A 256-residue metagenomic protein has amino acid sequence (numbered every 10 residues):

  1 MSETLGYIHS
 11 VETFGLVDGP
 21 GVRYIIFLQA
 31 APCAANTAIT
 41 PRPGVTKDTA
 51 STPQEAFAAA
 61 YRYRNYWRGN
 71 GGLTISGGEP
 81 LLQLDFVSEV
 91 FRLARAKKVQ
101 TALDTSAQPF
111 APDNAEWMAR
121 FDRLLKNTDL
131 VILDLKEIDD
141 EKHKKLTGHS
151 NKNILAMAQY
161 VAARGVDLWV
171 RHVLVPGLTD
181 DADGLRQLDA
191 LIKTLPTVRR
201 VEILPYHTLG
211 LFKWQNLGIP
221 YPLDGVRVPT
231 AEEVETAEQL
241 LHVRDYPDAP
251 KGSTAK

Functional and structural regions predicted by a protein language model:
M1-V17, L174-K256: Auxiliary Fe-S-binding modules of radical SAM enzymes
E3-L5, S10-S51: Canonical Radical SAM [4Fe-4S] cluster-binding loop centered on the CxxxCxxC motif and its immediate flanking residues
R42-K47, K144-S150, G218-V226: Short glycine-enriched, charge-decorated loop/helix-capping segments at active-site entrances that position
F57, Y61-N65, G69-G72, L81-L204 (+1 more regions): Conserved AdoMet/S-adenosylmethionine-binding subsite of the radical SAM
